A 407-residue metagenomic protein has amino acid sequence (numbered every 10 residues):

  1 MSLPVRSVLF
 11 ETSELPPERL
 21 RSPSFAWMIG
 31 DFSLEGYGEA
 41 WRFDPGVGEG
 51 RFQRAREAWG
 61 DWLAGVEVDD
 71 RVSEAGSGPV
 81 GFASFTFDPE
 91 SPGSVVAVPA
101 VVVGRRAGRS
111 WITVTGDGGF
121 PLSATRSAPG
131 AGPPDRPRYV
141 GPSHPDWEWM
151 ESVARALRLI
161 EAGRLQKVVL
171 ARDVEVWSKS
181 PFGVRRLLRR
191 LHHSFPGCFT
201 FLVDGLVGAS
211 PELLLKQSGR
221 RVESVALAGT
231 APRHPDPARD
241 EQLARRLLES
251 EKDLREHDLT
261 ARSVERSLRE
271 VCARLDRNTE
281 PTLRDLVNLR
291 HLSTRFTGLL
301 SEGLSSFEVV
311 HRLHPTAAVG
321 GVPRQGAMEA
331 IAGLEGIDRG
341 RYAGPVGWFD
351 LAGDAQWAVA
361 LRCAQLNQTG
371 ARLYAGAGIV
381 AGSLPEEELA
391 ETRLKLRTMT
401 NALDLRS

Functional and structural regions predicted by a protein language model:
M1-L15, S22-S24, I29-A55, S123-A154 (+4 more regions): Contiguous alpha-helical scaffold segments within structured protein domains that host functional hotspots
F25, G81-F85, F199-D204, G340-G347: A short glycine-rich, hydrophobically flanked beta-strand micro-motif that places a catalytic Asp/Glu for divalent metal
G36-V98: Glycine-rich, N-terminal phosphate-binding loop and its surrounding beta-alpha-beta segment
E39-F43, P89-V101, S110, R172-R255 (+4 more regions): An anion-binding catalytic pocket shared by soluble metabolic enzymes
A83, V103, G163, L215 (+4 more regions): A residue-level signal for conserved active-site and pocket-lining positions in enzyme catalytic cores
V96-L122: A contiguous, mid-domain pocket- or channel-lining segment that forms the substrate-recognition surface
Q166-A171, T200-D204, E280, F307-E308 (+1 more regions): Short coil/turn segments at secondary-structure boundaries
R295-S407: Conserved hydrophobic core element of enzyme catalytic domains
